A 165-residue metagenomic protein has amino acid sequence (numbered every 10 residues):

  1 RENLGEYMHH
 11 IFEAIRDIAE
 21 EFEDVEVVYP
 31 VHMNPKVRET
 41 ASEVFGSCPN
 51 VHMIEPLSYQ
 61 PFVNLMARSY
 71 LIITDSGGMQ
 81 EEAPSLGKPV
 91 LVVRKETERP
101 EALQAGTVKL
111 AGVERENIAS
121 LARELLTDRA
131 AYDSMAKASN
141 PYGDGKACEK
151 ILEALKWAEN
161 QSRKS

Functional and structural regions predicted by a protein language model:
R1-Y29, N34-S165: Nucleotide-activated sugar donor-binding and catalytic core shared by glycosyltransferases and related lipid-linked
